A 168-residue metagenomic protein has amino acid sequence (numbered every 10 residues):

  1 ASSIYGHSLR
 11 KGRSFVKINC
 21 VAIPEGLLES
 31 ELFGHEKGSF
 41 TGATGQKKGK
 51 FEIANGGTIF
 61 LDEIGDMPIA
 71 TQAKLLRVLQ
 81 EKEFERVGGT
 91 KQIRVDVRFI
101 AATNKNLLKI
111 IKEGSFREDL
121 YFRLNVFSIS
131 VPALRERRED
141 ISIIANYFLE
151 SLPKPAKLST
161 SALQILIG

Functional and structural regions predicted by a protein language model:
A1-T41, E52-P68, A133-R138: Conserved post-Walker A coupling segment in P-loop NTPases
S8-R13, G88-R98, N106-G168: Nucleotide-binding/hydrolysis machinery
V16, Q46-G56, F60, P68-K74 (+2 more regions): AAA+/SF3 P-loop NTPase mechanochemical coupling elements
N19, P24, L28, K47 (+7 more regions): Helical mechanochemical/support elements of P-loop NTPase systems and associated helical scaffolds
V21, G38-G45, E81-R86: Short gly/ser/thr-rich secondary-structure transition/capping motifs
G26, E31, H35, A43 (+6 more regions): Residues that scaffold the ATP/ADP-binding catalytic core of kinase and kinase-like folds
